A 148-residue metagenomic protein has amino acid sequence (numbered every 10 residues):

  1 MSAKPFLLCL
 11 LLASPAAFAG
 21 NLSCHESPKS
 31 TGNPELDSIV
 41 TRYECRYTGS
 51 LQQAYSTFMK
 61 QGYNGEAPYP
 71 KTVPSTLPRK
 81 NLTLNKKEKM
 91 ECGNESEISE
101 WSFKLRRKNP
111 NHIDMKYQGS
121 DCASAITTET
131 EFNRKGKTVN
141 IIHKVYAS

Functional and structural regions predicted by a protein language model:
S2-C9: Sec-dependent signal peptide recognition, specifically the positively charged N-region followed immediately by
P5, A19-G20, T41, E88 (+1 more regions): Secretory pathway export signals and precursors
A13-A16: N-terminal signal peptide c-region/cleavage motif recognized by signal peptidases
S23-R107: Surface-exposed acidic loop/strand-edge motifs in secreted or periplasmic proteins that form small linear binding
S96-E100, A123-E129, N140-H143: Short, surface-exposed coil-to-beta transition loops
K104-P110, F132-V139: A short, structured loop/turn motif at beta-sheet edges
I113-D121: Short beta-strand segments that buttress and anchor functional surface loops
G136-S148: Short, low-complexity, Pro/Ser/Thr/Gly-rich segments in the mature regions of secreted, periplasmic
